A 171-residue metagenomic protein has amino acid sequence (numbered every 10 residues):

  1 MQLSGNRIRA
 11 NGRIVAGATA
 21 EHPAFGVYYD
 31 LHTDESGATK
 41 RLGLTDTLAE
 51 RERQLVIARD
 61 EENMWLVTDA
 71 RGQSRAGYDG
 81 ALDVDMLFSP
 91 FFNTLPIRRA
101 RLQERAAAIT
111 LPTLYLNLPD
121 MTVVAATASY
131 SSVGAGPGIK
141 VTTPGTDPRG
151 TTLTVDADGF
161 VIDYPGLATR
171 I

Functional and structural regions predicted by a protein language model:
M1, V27-H32, A128-S129, T151-L153: Hydrophobic/aromatic beta-strand elements that line small-molecule binding cavities or substrate pockets in beta-rich
M1-A10, A20: Hydrophobic, proline/glycine-rich low-complexity stretches
M1-G5, Q54-K140: Solvent-exposed helix/loop surface patches that form functional interfaces
N6-N11, A38-G43, V133-V141: Short, hydrophobic/aromatic-rich segments at coil-to-beta transitions
R13-G17, T45-T47, T142-P144: A generic structural motif
A20-D69: Hydrophobic/aromatic-rich structural module bridging two neighboring secondary-structure elements via a short loop
H32-S36, D60, S131-V133, T154-D158: Short beta-strand micro-motifs enriched in acidic
V141-I171: C-terminal structured interaction module
